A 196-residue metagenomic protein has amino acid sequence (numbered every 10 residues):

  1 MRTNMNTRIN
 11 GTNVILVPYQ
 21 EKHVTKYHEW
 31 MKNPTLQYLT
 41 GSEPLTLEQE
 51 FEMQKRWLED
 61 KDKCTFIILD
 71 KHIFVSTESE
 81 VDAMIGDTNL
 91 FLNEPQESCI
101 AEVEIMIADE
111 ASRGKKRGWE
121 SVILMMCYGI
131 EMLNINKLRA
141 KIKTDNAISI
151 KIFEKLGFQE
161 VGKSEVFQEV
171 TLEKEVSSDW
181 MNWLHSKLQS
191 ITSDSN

Functional and structural regions predicted by a protein language model:
R2-Y19, H23-V24, W30, H72-N196: Acyl-donor (CoA/ACP) binding surface of acyl/acetyltransferases
Q20, E29, E43-L47: Generic structural signal for well-ordered secondary structure
E29, Y38, E52-R56, N182 (+1 more regions): Charged/polar, solvent-exposed surface patches and flexible loops
L36-P44: A short gly/proline-enriched turn/hairpin at secondary-structure junctions
L36-Q37, K63, Q159: A general structural signal for well-ordered secondary-structure junctions
E43-E78: Active-site rim helix/loop that mediates acceptor-substrate recognition in acyltransferases
